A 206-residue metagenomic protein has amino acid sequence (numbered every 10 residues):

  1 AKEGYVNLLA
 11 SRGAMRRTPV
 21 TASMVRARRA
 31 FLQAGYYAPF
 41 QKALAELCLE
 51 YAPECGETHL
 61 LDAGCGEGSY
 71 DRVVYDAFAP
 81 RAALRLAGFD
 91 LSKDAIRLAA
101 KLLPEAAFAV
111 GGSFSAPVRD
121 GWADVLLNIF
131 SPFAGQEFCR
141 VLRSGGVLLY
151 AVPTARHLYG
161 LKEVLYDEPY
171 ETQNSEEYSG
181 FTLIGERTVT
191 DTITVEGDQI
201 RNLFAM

Functional and structural regions predicted by a protein language model:
A1-T18: N-terminal auxiliary segments of SAM/dcSAM-dependent transferases
T21-A43, L47: Class I SAM-dependent methyltransferase Rossmann-like catalytic core, especially the SAM/SAH-binding loop
H59-D62, E67-S115: Class I SAM-dependent methyltransferase SAM/SAH-binding core
F114-V125: A short acidic, Gly/Pro-enriched loop at the edge of an enzyme's catalytic core that lines a small-molecule cofactor
A123-E137, V152: A short SAM/SAH-binding and catalytic strip from SAM-dependent methyltransferases
G145-P153: Conserved beta-strand signature within the Rossmann-like core of class I S-adenosyl-L-methionine
K162-F181: Conserved Class I S-adenosyl-L-methionine
I193-M206: C-terminal helical/coil "lid" or tail adjacent to the Rossmann-like core of SAM-dependent
